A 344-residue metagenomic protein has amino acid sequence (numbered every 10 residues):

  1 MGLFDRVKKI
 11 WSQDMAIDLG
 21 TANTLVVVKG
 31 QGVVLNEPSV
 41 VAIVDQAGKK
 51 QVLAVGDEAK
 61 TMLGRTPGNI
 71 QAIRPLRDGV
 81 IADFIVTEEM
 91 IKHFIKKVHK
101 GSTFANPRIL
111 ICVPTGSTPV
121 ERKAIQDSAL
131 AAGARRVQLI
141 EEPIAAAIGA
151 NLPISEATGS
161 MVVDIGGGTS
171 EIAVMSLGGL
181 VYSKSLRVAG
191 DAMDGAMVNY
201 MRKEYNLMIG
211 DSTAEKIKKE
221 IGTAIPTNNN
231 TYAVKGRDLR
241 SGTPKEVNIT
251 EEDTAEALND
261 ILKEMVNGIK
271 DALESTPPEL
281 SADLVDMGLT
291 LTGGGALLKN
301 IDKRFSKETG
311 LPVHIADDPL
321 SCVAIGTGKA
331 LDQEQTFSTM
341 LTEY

Functional and structural regions predicted by a protein language model:
M1-I165, A173-T290, A296-Y344: Nucleotide/phosphate-binding catalytic cleft detector across ATP-hydrolyzing and phosphate-transferring enzymes
